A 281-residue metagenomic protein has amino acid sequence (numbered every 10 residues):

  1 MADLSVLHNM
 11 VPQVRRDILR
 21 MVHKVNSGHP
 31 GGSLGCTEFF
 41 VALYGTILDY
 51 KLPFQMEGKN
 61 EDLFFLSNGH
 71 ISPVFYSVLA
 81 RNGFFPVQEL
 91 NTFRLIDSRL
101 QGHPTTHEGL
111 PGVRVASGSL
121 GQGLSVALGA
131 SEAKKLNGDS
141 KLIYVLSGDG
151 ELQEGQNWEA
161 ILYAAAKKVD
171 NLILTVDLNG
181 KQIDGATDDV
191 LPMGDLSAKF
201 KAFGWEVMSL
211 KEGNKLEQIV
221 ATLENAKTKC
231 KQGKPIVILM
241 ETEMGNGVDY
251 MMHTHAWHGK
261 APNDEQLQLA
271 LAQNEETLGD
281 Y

Functional and structural regions predicted by a protein language model:
M1-V6: Non-catalytic, mobile gating and regulatory segments of ester bond hydrolases
V11-S27, D177-N179: N-terminal capping segment at the start of a domain
I18-M21, S33-E159, A165-A166: Cofactor-binding active-site loop characterized by glycine-rich and histidine/acidic residues
D62-F64, K141-V145, L172, G233-M240: Generic beta-sheet signal
H70-I71, N179-G180, E241-G245: Glycine-rich beta-alpha junction loops
Y76-V78, T105, Q156-W158, D184-D188 (+2 more regions): Short acidic, glycine/serine/threonine-rich loops at helix termini
L110-G112, A116-S119, L124-C230: Thiamine diphosphate
L216, V220-Y281: Glycine/aspartate-rich loop-and-adjacent alpha/beta segment that forms the canonical ThDP
